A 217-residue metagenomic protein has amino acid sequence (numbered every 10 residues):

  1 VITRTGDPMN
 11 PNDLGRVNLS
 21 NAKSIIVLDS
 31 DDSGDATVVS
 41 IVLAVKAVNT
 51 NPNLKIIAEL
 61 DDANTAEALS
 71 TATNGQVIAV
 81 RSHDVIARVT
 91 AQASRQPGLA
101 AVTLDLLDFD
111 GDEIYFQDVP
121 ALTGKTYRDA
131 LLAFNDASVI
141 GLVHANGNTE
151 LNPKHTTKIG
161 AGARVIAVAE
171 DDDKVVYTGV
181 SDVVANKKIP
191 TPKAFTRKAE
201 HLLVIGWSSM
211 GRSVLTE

Functional and structural regions predicted by a protein language model:
V1-E217: Cytosolic regulatory regions of ion transport systems
